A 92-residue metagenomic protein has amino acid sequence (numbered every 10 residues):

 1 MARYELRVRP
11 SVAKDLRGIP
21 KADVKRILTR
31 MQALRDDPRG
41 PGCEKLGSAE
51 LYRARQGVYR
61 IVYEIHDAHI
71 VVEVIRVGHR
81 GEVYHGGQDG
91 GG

Functional and structural regions predicted by a protein language model:
M1-L6, S11-G18, A22-K25, Q56 (+1 more regions): Enriched for short, Lys/Arg-rich terminal
T29-R55: A short, surface-exposed loop/turn module that caps and links secondary-structure elements
